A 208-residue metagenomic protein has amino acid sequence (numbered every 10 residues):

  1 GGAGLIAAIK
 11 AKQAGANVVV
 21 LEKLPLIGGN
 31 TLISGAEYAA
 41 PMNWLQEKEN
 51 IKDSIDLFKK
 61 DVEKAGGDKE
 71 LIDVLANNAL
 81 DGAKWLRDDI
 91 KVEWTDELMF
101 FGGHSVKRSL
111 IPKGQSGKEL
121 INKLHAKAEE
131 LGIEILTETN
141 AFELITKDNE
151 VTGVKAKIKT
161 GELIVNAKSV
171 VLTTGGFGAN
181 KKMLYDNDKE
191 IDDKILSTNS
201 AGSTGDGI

Functional and structural regions predicted by a protein language model:
G1, N30-G35, L196-S203: Active-site nucleophile and cofactor-binding loops and adjacent substrate-binding regions of central metabolic enzymes
G1-V20: N-terminal Rossmann-like FAD-binding beta1-loop-alpha1 element of flavoenzymes
N17, K23-E134, E138-N140, K182-E190: Conserved N-terminal/central alpha/beta ligand/cofactor-binding core
T137-E150: A conserved short coil-to-beta-strand element within the FAD-binding core of flavoproteins
G153-K157: Short beta-strand segments that buttress and anchor functional surface loops
K159-S169: Core beta-strand elements of the Rossmann-like FAD/NAD(P) dinucleotide-binding domain in flavoenzyme oxidoreductases
S169-I208: Glycine-rich loop(s) and the adjacent beta-strand/alpha-helix scaffold that form part
